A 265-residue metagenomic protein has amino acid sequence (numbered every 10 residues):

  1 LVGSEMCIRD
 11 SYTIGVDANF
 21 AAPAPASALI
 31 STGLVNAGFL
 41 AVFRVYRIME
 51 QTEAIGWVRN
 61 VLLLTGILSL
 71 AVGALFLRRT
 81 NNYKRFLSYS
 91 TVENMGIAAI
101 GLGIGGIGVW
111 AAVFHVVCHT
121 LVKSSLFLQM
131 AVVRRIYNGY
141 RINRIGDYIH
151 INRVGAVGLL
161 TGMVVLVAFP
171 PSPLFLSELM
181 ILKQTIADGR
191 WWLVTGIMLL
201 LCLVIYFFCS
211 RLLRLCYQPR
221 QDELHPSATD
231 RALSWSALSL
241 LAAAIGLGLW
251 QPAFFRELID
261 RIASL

Functional and structural regions predicted by a protein language model:
S4-E5, R9-L179, K183-R214: Hydrophobic transmembrane alpha-helices and their helix-loop junctions in integral membrane proteins
A22, N152-V154, I205-L265: Cytoplasmic/organellar membrane-interface segments at the starts of transmembrane helices in multi-pass inner-membrane
